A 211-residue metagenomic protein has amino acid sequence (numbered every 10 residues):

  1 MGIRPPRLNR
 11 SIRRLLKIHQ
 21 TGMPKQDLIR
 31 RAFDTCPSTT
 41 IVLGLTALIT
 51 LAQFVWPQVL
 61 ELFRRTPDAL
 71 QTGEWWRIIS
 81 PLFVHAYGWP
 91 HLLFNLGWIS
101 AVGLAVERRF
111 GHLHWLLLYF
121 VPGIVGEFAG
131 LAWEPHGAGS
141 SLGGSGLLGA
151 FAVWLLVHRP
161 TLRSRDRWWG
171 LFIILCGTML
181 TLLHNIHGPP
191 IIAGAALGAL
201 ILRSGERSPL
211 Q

Functional and structural regions predicted by a protein language model:
M1-W75, P160-G170, A196-Q211: N-terminal signal-anchor transmembrane helix
T35-L117, V121-I124, L131-G137: N-terminal TM1-TM2 helical hairpin plus the immediately adjacent luminal interfacial "cap"
T40, S141-G144, T181-L197: Loop-to-transmembrane alpha-helix initiation sites
L45, L118-V125, R165-T178, G194: Central hydrophobic cores of alpha-helical transmembrane segments in multi-pass integral membrane proteins
L48-A52, W56, V106, V125 (+8 more regions): Alpha-helical membrane-inserting segments
N95-H114, L118, L147-R159, A196-G205: Membrane-interfacial alpha-helical segments at the cytosolic side of multi-pass membrane proteins
W133-L156, I186: Membrane-interface micro-motifs in multi-pass membrane enzymes
W154-I186, P190: Membrane-embedded catalytic cores of phosphoryl/pyrophosphoryl-handling enzymes
